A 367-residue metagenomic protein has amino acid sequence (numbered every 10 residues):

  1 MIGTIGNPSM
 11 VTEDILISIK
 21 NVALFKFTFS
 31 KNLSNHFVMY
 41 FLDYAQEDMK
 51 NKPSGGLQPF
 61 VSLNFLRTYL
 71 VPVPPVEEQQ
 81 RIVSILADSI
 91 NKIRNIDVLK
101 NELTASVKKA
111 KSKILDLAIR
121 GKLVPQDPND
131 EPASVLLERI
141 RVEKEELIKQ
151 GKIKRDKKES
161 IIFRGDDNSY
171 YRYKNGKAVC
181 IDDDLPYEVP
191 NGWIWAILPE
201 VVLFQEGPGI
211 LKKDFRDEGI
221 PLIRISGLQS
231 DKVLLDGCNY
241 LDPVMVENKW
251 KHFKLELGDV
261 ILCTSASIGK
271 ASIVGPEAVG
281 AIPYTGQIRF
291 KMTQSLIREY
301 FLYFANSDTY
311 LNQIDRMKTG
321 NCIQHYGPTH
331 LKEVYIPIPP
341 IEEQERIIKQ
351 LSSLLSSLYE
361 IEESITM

Functional and structural regions predicted by a protein language model:
M1-A45, G55, S62-L63, R224 (+3 more regions): A short beta-sheet element
T4-N7, S54, E146-K157, I181 (+4 more regions): Low-complexity, Lys/Gly-biased intrinsically disordered segments
L33-S34, Y69-E77, V189-E200, A278 (+3 more regions): Catalytic cores of nucleotide-enabled group-transfer and carboxylate-activating enzymes in metabolic and assembly-line
P53-G55, P125-E131, G151-F163, L211-E218 (+2 more regions): Short coil/turn segments at secondary-structure boundaries
V76, Q80, L99, L103 (+6 more regions): Non-catalytic DNA-recognition/assembly elements of restriction-modification systems
I90, N95-V135, I153, K158-E159 (+2 more regions): Short amphipathic coiled-coil heptad-repeat segments
P132-Y187: Phosphate/adenylate-binding "loop-and-lid" substructures adjacent to NTP/NAD/dNTP-binding pockets in NTP-dependent
G227-L241, S352: Short, basic/aromatic beta-hairpin or loop at an interaction surface
